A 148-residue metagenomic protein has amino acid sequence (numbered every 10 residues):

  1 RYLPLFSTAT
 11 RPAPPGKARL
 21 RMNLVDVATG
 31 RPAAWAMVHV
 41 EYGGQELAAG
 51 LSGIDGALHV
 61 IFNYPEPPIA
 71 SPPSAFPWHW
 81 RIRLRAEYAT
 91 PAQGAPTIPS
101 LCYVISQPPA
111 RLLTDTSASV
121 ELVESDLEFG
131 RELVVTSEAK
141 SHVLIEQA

Functional and structural regions predicted by a protein language model:
R1, T90-S125: Structured interaction patches on ligand/partner-binding surfaces of diverse proteins
R1-L20, V25-R31, G50, V120 (+1 more regions): Beta-strand-rich domain onsets/edges
R19, W35-M37, R81: Exposed beta-strand and adjacent loop surfaces of beta-rich binding modules that mediate intermolecular recognition
T29-G43: Short, ordered, surface-exposed loop/turn motifs in non-cytosolic proteins
E41-E46, A89-P91: Change "in extracellular beta-sheet-rich domains … of secreted and cell-surface proteins" to "in beta-sheet-rich domains
Q45-E66: Short, acidic Ser/Thr/Gly-rich low-complexity loop/linker segments typical of extracellular and cell-surface proteins
H59-R81: Short Pro-Gly-centered beta-turn/loop motif in secreted/extracellular proteins
L84-A86: Conserved structural position at the C-terminal beta-strand of extracellular beta-sandwich adhesion modules
